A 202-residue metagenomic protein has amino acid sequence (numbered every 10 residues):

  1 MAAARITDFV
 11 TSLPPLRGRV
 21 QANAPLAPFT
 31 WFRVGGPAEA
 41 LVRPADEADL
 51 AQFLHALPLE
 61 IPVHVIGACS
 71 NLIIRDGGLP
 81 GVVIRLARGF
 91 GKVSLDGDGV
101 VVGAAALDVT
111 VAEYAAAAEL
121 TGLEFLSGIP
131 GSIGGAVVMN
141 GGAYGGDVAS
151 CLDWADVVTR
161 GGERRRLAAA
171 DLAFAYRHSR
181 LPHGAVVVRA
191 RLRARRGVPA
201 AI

Functional and structural regions predicted by a protein language model:
A3-I133: Anion-binding (especially nucleotide phosphate/pyrophosphate-binding) glycine-rich loop and adjoining beta-alpha core
Q21-A22, T30, L72, V158-T159 (+1 more regions): Phosphate/pyrophosphate- and phosphate-bearing ligand-binding catalytic cores of soluble enzymes
P25, P58, L107, G145-D147 (+2 more regions): Alpha-helix initiation/capping motif
G35, R43-E47, I73-G91, V137-A168 (+1 more regions): Structural signature of FAD isoalloxazine-binding scaffolds in flavoprotein oxidoreductases
V102, Y144-G145, A194: Core subunits and conserved enzymes of cellular information-processing and envelope-translocation systems across
T121, C151, A170-L172: Short beta-strand or tight-loop elements that sit immediately N-terminal to catalytic metal-binding acidic residues
